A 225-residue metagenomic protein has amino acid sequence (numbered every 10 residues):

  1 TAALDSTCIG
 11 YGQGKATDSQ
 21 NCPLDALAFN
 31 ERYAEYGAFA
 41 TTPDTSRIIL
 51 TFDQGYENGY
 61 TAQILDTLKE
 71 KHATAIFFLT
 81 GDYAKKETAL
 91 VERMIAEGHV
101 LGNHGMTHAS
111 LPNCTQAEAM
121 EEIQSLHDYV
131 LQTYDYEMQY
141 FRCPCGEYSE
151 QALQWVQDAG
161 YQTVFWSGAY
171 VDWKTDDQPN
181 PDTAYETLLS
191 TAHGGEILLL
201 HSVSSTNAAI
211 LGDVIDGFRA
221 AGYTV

Functional and structural regions predicted by a protein language model:
A2-Q13, L27-A34, Y148-Q162: Short, compositionally biased "basic patch" segments
G10-C114, E118-E122, H127-M138: Active-site beta->alpha N-cap acidic-glycine motif
F52-G55, F78-D82, G105-M106, R142-G146 (+2 more regions): Active-site-proximal beta-strand/loop segments in catalytic clefts of secreted hydrolases
D53, L68, L101-H104, L126 (+5 more regions): Conserved, mostly hydrophobic/aromatic
Y60-Q63, A109-Y136, E147-G194, T206-D213: Alpha-helical scaffold elements lining the catalytic groove of polysaccharide deacetylases
I197-H201, V225: Conserved active-site loop/cleft motifs that coordinate metal ions or position small ligands
N207-V225: Binuclear metal-dependent phosphoesterase catalytic core
